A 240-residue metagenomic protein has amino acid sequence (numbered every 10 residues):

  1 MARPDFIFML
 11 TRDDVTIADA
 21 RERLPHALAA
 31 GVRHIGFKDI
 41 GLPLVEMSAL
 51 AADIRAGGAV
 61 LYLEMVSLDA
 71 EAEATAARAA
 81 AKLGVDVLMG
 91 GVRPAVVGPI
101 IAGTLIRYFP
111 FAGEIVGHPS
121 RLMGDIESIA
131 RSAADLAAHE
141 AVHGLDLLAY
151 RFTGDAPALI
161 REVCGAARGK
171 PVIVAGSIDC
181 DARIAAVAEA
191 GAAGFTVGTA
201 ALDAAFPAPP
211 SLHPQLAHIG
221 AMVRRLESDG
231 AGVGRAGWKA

Functional and structural regions predicted by a protein language model:
M1-Y62, L68-E71, A77-L83, A134-A138 (+3 more regions): Conserved N-terminal beta1-alpha1 strand-loop-helix module at the mouth
A2-D5, G57, G103-I106, R168-K170 (+1 more regions): Short coil/turn connectors at secondary-structure junctions
P4-T11, R33-F37, L61-M65, V87-G90 (+4 more regions): Hydrophobic faces of well-ordered beta-strands that scaffold small-molecule active sites in alpha/beta enzyme cores
R23, A70-K82, G124-R131, E162-V197: Catalytic cores of alpha/beta
D39, L83-V96, E140-F152, S177-D179 (+2 more regions): Glycine-rich phosphate-binding active-site loops on the catalytic face of alpha/beta enzymes
S48, M123-R131, D155-E162, P209-L216: Charged helix-capping and loop-helix junction motifs
I54, G98-R107, V163, A185-A192 (+1 more regions): C-terminal helical cap(s) of enzyme catalytic domains, especially alpha/beta-barrels
G58, V66, A70-F152, A166 (+3 more regions): Conserved anion-binding
